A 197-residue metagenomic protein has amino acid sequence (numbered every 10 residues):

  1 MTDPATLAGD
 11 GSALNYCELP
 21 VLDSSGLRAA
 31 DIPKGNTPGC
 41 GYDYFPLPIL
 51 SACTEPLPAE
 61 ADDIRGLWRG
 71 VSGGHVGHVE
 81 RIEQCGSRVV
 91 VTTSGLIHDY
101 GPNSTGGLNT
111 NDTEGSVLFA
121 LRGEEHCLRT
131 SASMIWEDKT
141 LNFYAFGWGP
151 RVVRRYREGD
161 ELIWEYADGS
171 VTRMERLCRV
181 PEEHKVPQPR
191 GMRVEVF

Functional and structural regions predicted by a protein language model:
M1-R88, T92-G95, N111-E114, C178-F197: Amphipathic/hydrophobic helical signal segments and adjacent flexible N-terminal regions that mediate secretion
T2, G70-H75, S94-E158: Contiguous, well-ordered beta-strand patches that form the walls/edges of small beta-barrel/beta-sandwich domains
A61, Q84-G86, S133-T140, Y156-E161 (+1 more regions): A short, structured loop/turn motif at beta-sheet edges
E80, L141, T172: A broad, low-specificity signal marking well-ordered, structured residues that form hydrophobic/aromatic
P150, G169-S170: Loop/turn residues immediately N-terminal
V153, T172-R173: A short acidic/glycine-rich loop-to-helix N-cap element
E161-G169: Short, exposed beta-strand-loop hairpins at the edges of beta-sheets in extracellular/periplasmic proteins
